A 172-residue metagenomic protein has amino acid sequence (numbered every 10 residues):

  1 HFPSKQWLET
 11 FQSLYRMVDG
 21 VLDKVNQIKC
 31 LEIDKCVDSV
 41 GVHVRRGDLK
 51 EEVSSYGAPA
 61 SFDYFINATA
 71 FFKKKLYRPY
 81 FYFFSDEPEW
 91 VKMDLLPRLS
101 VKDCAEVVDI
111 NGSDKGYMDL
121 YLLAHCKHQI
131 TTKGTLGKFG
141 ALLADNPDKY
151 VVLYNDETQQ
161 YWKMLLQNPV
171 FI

Functional and structural regions predicted by a protein language model:
H1-L76: Secretory-pathway luminal glycosyltransferase catalytic domains
G41, V107, V151, P169-F171: Conserved beta-strand scaffold positions in the cores of enzyme catalytic domains, especially in NTP/NDP-utilizing
V53-S55, L95-L96, M164-L165: Short aromatic-enriched loop/helix-cap "lid" or pocket-rim segments at secondary-structure transitions that line
N67-F71, G112-G116, P169: Short amphipathic alpha-helical segments, especially helix-boundary/capping motifs
L76-Y161: Donor-binding and catalytic core of enzymes assembling or modifying cell-surface/extracellular glycoconjugates
Q159-I172: Leloir-type glycosyltransferase catalytic cores
